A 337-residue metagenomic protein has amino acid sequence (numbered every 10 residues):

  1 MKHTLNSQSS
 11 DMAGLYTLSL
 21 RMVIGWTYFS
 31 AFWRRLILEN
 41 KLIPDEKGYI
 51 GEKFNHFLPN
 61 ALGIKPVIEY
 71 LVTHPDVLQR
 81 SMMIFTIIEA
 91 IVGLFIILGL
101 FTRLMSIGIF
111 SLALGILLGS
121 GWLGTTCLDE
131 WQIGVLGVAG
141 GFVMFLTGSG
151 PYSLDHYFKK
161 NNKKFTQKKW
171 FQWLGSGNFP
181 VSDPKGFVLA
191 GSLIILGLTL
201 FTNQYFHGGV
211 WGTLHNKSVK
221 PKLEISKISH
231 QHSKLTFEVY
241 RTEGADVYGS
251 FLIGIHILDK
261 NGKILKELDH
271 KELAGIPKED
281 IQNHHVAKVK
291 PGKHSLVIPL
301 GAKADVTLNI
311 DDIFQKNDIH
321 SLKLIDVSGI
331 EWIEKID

Functional and structural regions predicted by a protein language model:
M1-N60, I68-E69, D76-F85, F101-D337: Extended, low-polarity transmembrane helix blocks
I88-A90: Core segments of transmembrane alpha-helices that mediate helix-helix packing or line hydrophobic substrate/ligand
V92-F101: Transmembrane alpha-helix interface/packing and boundary motifs in multi-pass membrane proteins, characterized by
